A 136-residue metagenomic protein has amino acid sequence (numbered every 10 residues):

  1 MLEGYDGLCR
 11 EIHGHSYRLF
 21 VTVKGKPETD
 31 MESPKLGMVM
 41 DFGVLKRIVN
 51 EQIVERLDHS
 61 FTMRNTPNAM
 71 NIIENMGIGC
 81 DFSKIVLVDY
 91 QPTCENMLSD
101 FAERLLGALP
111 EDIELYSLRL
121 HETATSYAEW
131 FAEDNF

Functional and structural regions predicted by a protein language model:
M1-F136: Charge-rich, low-complexity N-terminal segments
